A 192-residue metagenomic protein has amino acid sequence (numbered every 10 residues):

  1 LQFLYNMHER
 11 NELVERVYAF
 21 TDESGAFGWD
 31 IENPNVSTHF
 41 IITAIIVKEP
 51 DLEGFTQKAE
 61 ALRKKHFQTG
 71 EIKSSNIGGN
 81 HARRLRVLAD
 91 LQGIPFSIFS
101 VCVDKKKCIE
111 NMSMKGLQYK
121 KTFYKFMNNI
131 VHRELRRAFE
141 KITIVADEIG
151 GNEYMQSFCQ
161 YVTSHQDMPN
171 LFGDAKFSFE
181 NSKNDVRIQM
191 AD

Functional and structural regions predicted by a protein language model:
L1-D192: Phosphate-ester processing/binding pockets and catalytic centers
